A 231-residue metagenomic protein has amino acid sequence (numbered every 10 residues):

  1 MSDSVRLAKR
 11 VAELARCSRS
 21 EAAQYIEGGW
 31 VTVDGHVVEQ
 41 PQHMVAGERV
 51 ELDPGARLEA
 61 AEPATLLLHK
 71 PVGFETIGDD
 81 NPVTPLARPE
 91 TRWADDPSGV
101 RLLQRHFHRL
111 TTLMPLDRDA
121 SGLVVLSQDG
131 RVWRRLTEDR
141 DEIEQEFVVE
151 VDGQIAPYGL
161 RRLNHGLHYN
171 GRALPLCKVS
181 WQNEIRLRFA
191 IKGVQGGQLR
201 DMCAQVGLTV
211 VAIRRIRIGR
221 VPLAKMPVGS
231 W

Functional and structural regions predicted by a protein language model:
S2-W231: Basic, flexible Lys/Arg- and Gly-enriched helix-loop patches that mediate nucleic-acid binding at interfaces with rRNA
